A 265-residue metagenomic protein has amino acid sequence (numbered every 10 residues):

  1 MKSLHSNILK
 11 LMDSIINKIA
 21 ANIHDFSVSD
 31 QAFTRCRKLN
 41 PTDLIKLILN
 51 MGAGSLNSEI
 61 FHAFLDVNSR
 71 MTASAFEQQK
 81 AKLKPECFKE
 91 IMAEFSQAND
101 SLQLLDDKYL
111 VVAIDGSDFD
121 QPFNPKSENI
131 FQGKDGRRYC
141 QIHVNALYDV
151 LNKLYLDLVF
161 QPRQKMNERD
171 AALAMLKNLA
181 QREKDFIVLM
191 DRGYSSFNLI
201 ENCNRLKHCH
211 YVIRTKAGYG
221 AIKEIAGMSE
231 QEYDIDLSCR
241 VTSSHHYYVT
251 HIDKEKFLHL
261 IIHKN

Functional and structural regions predicted by a protein language model:
M1-G54, H62-A63, V67, M71 (+6 more regions): Single, function-defining residue in the core of a domain
C87-A98: Short Lys/Arg-enriched helix C-cap and helix-to-coil transition segments that create basic nucleic-acid-contact patches
N99-Q103: Alpha-helical solenoid repeats of the armadillo/HEAT superfamily in eukaryotic scaffolding/adaptor proteins
L110-V112: Conserved beta-strand elements of the Class I
K126-E128: Surface-exposed, active-site-proximal loop segments in enzymatic domains
Q132-G133: Extracellular beta-strand-rich solenoid/capping regions of secreted or surface-exposed proteins that bind or remodel
